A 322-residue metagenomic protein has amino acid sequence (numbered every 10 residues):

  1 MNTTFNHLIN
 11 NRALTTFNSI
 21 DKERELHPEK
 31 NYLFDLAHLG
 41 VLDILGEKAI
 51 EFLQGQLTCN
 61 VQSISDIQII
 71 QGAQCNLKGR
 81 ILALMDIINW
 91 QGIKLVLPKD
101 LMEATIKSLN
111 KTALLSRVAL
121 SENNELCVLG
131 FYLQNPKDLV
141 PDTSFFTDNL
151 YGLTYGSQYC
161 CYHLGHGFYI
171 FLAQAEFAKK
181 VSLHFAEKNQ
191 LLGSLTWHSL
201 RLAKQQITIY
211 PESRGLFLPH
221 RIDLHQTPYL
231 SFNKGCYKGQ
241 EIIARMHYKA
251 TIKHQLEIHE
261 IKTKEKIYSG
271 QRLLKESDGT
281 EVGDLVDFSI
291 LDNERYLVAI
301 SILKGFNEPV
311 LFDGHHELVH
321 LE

Functional and structural regions predicted by a protein language model:
M1-L82: Acidic, proline/glycine-enriched N-terminal capping motif
R12, L200, I222-L230, A244-E322: Glycine-rich, small/acidic residue-mixed loop/short-helix segments
K22-E29, I70-L84, K111-L114, L150-Y159 (+1 more regions): Short amphipathic beta-strand starts and helix->beta connectors
Y32-F34, G40-V41, D86-K204: Acidic, low-complexity central loop/insert segments
N60-V61, N110-V118, H184-L195, E276-E281 (+1 more regions): A common structural junction motif
I67-I70, D142-Y155, K264-L273, P309: Glycine-centered loop/turn motifs
S194-L195, L200-L224: Short, conserved active-site entrance elements at the starts or edges of catalytic domains
Q240-E241: Structural motif
